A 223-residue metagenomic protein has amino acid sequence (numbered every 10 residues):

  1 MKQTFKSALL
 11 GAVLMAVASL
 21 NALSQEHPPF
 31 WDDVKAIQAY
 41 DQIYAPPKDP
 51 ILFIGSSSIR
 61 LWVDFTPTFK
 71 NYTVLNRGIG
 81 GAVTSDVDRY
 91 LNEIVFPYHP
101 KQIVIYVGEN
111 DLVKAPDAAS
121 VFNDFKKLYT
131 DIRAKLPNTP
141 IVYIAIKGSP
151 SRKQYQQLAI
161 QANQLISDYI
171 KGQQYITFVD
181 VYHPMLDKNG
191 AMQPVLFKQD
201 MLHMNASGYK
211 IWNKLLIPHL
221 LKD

Functional and structural regions predicted by a protein language model:
M1-F53, V63, P67, D223: N-terminal secretory targeting modules
L14, P150-D223: Catalytic His-Asp segment of secreted/periplasmic serine-dependent ester chemistry enzymes
F53, V74-N76, F178: Conserved beta-strand scaffold positions in the cores of enzyme catalytic domains, especially in NTP/NDP-utilizing
I59-L75, T84-F122, V142, I146-P150: Oxyanion-hole/transition-state-stabilizing segment in secreted/luminal serine hydrolases and related acyltransferases
A119-L128, L158-N163: Charged helix-capping and loop-helix junction motifs
K126, T130-D131, K135, G148-S151: Extracellular glycan-modifying ectodomains
L136-P140: A short helix->loop->beta-strand "cap" motif at the edges of active sites that frequently abuts
